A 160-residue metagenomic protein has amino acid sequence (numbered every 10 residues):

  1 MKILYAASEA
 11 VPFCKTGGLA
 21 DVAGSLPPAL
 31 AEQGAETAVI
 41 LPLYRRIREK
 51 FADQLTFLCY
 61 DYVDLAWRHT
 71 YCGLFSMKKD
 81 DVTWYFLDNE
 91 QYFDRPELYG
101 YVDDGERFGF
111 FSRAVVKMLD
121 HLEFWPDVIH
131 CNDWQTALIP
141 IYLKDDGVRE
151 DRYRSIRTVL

Functional and structural regions predicted by a protein language model:
M1-L160: Catalytic cores of nucleotide-sugar-dependent glycosyltransferases that transfer UDP/GDP/TDP-activated
